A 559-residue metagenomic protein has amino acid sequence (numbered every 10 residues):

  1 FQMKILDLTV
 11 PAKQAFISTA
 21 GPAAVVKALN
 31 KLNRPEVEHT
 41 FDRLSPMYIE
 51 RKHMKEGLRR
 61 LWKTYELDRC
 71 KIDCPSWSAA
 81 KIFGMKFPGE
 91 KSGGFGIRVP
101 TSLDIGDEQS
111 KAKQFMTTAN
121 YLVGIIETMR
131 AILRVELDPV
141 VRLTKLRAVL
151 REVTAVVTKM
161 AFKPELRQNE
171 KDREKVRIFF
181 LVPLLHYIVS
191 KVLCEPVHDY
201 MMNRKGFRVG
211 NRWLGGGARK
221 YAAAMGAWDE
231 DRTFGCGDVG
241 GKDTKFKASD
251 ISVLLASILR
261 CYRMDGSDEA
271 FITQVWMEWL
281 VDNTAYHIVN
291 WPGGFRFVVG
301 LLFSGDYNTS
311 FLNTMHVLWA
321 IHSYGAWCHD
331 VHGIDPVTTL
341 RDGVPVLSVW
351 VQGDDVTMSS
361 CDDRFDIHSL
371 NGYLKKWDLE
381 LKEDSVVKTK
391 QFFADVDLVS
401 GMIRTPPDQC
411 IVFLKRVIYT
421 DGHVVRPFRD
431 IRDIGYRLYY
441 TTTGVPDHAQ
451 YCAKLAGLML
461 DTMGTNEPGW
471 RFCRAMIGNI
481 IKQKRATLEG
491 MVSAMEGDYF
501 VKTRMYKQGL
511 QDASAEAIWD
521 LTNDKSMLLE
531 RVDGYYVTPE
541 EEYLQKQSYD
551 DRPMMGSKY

Functional and structural regions predicted by a protein language model:
F1-Y559: Viral RNA-dependent RNA polymerase
